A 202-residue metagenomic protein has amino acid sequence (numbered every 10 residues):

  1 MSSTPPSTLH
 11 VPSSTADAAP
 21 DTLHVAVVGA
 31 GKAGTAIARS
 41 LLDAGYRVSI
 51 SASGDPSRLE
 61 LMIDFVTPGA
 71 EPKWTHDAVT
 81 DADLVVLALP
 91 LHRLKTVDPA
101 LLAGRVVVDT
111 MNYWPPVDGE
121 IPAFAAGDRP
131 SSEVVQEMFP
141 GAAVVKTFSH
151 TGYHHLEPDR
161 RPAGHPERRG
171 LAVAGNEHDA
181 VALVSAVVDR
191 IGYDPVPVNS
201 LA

Functional and structural regions predicted by a protein language model:
S2-L61: NAD(P)+-binding Rossmann beta1-loop-alpha1 motif at the extreme N-terminus of oxidoreductases
L23, R105, R169: Nucleotide donor/acceptor-binding cores
G34, H92-K95, W114, T151-G152 (+1 more regions): Glycine-rich nucleotide phosphate-binding loop and flanking beta-alpha elements of Rossmann-like dinucleotide-binding
R47-V48, L84, D194: Residue-level detector of anion-binding/catalytic polar loops
T67-G69, W74-G119: Rossmann-like NAD(P)-binding element
M111-P162: Rossmann-fold NAD(P)-binding glycine/threonine-rich loop
E137-V144, H150, P162-A202: Internal alpha-helical scaffold of NAD(P)-dependent oxidoreductase catalytic cores
